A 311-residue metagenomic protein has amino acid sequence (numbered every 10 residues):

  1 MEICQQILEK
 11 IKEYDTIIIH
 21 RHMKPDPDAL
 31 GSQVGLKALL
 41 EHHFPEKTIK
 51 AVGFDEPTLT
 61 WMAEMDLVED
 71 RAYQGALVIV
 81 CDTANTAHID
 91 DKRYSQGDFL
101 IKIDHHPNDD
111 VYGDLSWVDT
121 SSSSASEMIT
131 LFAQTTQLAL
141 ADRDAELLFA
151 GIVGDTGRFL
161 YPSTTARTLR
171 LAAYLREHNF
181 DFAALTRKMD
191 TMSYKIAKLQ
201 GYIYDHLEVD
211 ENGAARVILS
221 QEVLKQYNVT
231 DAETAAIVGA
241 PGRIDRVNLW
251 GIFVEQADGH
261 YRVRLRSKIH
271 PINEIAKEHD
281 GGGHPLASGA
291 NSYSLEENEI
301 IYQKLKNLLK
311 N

Functional and structural regions predicted by a protein language model:
E2-R21, P27, G31-T60, D70-G75 (+1 more regions): Hydrophobic helix-and-loop "lid/oligomerization" segment in the mid-to-C-terminal part of catalytic domains
H20, K24, V80, K102-I103 (+1 more regions): Generic enzyme active-site microenvironment
G35-K37, S95-D98, V118-D119, R170: Glycine-rich, phosphate-binding/catalytic loops in enzymes
T48-K50, F99, S116, A139: Conserved beta-strand segments of alpha/beta enzyme cores
W61-L115: Active-site cofactor/cluster-binding pocket
D66-D70, V118-S121, K268-I269: Short, hinge-like loop/turn segments at secondary-structure boundaries
E69, D90-K92, S116-D119, L138-A139 (+2 more regions): A generic local secondary-structure boundary/capping motif
H106-L171: Short alpha-helices
